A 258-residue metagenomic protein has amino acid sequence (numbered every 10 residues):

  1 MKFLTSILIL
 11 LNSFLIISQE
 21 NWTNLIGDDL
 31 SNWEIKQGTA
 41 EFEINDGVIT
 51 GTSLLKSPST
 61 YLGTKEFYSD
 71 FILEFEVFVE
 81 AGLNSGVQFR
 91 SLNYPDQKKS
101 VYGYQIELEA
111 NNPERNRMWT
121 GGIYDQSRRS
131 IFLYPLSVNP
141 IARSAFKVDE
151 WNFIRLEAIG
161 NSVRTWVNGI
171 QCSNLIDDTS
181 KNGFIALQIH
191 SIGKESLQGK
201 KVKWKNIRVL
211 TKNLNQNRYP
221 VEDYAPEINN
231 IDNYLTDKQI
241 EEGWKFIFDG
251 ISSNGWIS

Functional and structural regions predicted by a protein language model:
M1-E20: Bacterial Sec-dependent N-terminal signal peptides
Q19-S258: Carbohydrate-interacting regions of secretory-pathway proteins
